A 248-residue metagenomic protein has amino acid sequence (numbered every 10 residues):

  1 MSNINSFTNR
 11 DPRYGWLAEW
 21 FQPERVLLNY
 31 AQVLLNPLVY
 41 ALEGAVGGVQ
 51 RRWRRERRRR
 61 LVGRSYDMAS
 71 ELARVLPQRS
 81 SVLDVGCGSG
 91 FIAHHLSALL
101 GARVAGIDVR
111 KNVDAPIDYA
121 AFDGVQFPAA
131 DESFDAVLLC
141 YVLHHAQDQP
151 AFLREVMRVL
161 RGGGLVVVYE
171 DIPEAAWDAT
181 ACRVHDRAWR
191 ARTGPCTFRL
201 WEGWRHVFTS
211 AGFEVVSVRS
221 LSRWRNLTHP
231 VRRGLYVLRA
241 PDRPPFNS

Functional and structural regions predicted by a protein language model:
P37-Y66: Class I SAM-dependent methyltransferase Rossmann-like catalytic core, especially the SAM/SAH-binding loop
R59-R79: Conserved alpha-helix/loop element of class I SAM-dependent methyltransferases that forms part of the SAM/SAH-binding
L83, G88-Q126: Class I SAM-dependent methyltransferase SAM/SAH-binding core
H94, Y169-T228: C-terminal alpha-helical "lid/dimerization" subdomain adjacent to the S-adenosyl-L-methionine
L138: A conserved beta-strand element that flanks and buttresses the S-adenosyl-L-methionine
Y141-H145: Short catalytic micro-motifs in class I SAM-dependent methyltransferases
P150-G162: A short glycine-rich, Lys/Arg-flanked "PGG" loop and its adjoining helix->strand segment in the class I
W224-S248: Core SAM-dependent methyltransferase catalytic element
